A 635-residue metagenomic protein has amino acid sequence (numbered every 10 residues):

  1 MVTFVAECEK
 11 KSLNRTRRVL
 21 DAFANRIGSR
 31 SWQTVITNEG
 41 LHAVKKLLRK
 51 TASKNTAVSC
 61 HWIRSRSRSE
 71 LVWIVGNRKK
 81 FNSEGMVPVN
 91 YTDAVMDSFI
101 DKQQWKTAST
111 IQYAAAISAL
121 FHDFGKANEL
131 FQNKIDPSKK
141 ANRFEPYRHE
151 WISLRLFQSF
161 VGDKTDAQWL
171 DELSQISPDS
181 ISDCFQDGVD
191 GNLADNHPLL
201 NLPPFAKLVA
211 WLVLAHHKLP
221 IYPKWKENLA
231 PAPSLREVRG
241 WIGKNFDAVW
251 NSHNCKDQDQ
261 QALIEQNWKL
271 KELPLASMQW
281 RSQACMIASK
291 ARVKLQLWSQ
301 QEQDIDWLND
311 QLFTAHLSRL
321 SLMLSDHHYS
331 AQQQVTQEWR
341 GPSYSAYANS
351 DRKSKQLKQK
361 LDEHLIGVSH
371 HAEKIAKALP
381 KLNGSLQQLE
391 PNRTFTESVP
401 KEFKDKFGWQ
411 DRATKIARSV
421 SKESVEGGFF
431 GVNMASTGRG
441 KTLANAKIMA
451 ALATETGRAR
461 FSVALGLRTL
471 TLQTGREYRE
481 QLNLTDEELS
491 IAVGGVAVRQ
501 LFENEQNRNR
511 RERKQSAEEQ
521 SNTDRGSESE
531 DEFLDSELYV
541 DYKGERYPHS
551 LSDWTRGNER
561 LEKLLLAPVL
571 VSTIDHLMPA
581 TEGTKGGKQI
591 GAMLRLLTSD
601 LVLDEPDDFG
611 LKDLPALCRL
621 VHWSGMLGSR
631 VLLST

Functional and structural regions predicted by a protein language model:
M1-E70, G76, F99-I100, D183-V399: N-terminal accessory nucleic-acid engagement/regulatory domains that precede and modulate ATP-driven motor cores
Q112-Y113, K422-G427, E559-A567, T584-L601: Short basic/glycine-enriched coil/helix segment immediately N-terminal to the Walker B
Y113, Q387-M434: Conserved pre-motif I regulatory segment
D136-D163: Divalent-cation-assisted or electrostatically stabilized phosphate/pyrophosphate-binding catalytic cores
V425-M449, E605, F609-K612, S634: Walker A/P-loop
I448-R476, N483-E487, G625-R630: Conserved SF1/SF2 helicase motif Ia
R479-P568, I574-H576: A substrate-engagement module of RecA-like helicase motors
D575-L577, Q589-W623: SF2 helicase catalytic motif II
